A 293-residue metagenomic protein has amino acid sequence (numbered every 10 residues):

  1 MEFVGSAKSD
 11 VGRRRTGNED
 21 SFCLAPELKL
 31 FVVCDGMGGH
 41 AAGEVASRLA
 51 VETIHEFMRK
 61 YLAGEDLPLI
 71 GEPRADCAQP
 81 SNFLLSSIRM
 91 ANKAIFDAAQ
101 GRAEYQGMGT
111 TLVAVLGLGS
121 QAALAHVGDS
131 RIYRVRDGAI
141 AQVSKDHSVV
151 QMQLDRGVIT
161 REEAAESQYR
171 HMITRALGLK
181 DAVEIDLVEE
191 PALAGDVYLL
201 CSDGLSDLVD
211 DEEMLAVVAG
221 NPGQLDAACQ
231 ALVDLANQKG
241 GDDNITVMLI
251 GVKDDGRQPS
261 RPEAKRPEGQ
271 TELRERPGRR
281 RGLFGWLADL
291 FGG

Functional and structural regions predicted by a protein language model:
M1-G293: PP2C/PPM-type serine/threonine phosphatase catalytic domain
